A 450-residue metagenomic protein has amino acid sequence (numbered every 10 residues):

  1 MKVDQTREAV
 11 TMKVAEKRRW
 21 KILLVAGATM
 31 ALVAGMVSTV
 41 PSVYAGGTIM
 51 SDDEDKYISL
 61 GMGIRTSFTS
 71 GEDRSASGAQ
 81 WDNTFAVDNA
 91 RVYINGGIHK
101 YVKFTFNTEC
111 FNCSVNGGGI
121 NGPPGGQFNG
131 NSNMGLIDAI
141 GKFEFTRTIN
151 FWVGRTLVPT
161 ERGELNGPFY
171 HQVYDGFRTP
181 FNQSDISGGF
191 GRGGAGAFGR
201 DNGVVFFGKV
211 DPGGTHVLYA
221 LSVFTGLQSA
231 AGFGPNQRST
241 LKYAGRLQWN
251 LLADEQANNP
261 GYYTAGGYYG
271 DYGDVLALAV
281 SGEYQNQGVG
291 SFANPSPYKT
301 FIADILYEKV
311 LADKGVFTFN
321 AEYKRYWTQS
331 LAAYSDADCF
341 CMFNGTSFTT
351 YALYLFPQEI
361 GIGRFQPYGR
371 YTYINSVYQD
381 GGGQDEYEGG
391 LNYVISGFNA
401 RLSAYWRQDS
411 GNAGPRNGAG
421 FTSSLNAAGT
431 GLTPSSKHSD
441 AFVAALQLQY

Functional and structural regions predicted by a protein language model:
M1-W20: N-terminal secretory signal peptides that target proteins for export/translocation
W20-V33: Sec-dependent N-terminal signal peptides
L32-S42: C-terminal segment of classical bacterial N-terminal signal peptides
G46-S229, P235-E255, N259, M342-Q358 (+3 more regions): Outer membrane beta-barrel
D52-D53, R238, Q248-V377, D385-Y387 (+2 more regions): Detector for outer-membrane/organellar transmembrane beta-barrel domains, recognizing the amphipathic beta-strand
R74-S77, N121-P124, S184-F190, N286-G290 (+2 more regions): Extracytoplasmic loops and strand-loop junctions of Gram-negative outer membrane beta-barrel proteins
E388-N392: Short glycine-rich, acidic/polar surface loops and turns
F398-A444, Q449: Predominantly the C-terminal beta-signal and adjacent terminal strand-loop region of outer-membrane beta-barrel
